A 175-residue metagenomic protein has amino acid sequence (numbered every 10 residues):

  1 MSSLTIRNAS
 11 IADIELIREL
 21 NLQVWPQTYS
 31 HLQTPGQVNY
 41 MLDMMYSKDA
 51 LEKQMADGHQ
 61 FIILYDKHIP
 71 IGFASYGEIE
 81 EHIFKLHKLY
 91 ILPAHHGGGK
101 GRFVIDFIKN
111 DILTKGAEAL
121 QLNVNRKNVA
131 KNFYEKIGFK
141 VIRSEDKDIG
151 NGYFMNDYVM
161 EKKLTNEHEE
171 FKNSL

Functional and structural regions predicted by a protein language model:
S2-T5: Extreme N-terminal starter segment of soluble prokaryotic enzymes
N8-I14, R18-A94, I105-F107, D111 (+2 more regions): Acetyl-CoA-dependent GNAT
A9-I11, T114-Q121: Short, charged low-complexity linear motifs
Q33, M41-L42, G99, N125 (+2 more regions): Residues at secondary-structure transition points
I69, L89-D106, L113-K115, N125-N132 (+1 more regions): Conserved glycine-rich acetyl-CoA-binding loop
E118-K131, E135-K140, K147-L175: C-terminal "cap" of GNAT-fold acetyltransferases
